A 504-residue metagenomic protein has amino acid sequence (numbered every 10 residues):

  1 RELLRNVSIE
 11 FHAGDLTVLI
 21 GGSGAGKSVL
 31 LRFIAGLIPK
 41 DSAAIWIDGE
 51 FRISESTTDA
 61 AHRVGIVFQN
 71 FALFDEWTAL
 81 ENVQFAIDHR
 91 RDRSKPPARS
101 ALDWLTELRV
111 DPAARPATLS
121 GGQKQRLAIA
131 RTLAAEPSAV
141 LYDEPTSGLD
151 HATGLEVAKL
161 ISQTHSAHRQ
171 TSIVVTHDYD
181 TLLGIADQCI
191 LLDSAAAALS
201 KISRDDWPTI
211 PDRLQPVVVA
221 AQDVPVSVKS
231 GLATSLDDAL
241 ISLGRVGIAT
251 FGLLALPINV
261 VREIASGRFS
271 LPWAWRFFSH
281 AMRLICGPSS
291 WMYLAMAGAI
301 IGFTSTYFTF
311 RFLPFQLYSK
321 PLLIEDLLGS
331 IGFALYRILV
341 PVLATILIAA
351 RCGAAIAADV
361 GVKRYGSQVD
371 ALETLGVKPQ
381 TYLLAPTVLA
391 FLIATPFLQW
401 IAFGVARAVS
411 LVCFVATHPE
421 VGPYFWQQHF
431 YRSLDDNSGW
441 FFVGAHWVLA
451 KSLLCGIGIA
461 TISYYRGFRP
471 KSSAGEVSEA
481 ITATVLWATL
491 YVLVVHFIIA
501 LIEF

Functional and structural regions predicted by a protein language model:
A35: Helix-to-loop junction immediately C-terminal to a conserved catalytic motif
R52-G65: ABC ATPase NBD coupling module
W77, Q84-P96: ABC-type ATPase nucleotide-binding domains, specifically the catalytic core motifs of the NBD
R115-L119, Q123: Conserved ABC ATPase signature
E136: Conserved catalytic motifs of ABC-family nucleotide-binding domains
V140-D143: Catalytic Walker B motif of ABC-type/P-loop ATPase nucleotide-binding domains
A195-S227: Conserved beta-strand-loop-alpha-helix hinge in the C-terminal portion of ABC ATPase nucleotide-binding domains
